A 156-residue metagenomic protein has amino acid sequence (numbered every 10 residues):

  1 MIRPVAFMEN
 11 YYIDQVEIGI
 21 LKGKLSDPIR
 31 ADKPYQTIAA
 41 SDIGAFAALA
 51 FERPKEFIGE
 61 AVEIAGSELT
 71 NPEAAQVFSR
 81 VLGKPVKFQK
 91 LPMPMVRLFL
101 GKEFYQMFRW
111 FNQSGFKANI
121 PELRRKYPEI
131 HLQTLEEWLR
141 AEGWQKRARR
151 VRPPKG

Functional and structural regions predicted by a protein language model:
M1-K87, P94-E103: Oxidoreductase cofactor-interface core, primarily capturing Rossmann-like NAD(P)-dependent enzymes
M93-G156: A hydrophobic C-terminal alpha-helical subdomain
